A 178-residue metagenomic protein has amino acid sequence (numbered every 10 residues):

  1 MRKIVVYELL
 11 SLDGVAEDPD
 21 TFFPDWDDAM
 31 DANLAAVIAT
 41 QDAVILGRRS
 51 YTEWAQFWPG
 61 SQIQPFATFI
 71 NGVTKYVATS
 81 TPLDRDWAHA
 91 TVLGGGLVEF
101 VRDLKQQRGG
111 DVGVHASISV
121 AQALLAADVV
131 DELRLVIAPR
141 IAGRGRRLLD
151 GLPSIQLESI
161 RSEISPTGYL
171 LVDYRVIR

Functional and structural regions predicted by a protein language model:
M1-R178: Enzymes that bind and transform nitrogen-containing heteroaromatic metabolites
